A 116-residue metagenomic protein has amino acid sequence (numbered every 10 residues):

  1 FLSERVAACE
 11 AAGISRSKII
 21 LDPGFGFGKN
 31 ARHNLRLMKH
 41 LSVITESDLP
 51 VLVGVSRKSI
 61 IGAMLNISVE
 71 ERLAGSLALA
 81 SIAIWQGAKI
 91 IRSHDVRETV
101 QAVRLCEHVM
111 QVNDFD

Functional and structural regions predicted by a protein language model:
F1-A12, S17, G28-D116: Active-site-adjacent loop and "lid" segments of alpha/beta metabolic enzymes
F25: Acidic/histidine-rich catalytic cores of soluble enzymes
